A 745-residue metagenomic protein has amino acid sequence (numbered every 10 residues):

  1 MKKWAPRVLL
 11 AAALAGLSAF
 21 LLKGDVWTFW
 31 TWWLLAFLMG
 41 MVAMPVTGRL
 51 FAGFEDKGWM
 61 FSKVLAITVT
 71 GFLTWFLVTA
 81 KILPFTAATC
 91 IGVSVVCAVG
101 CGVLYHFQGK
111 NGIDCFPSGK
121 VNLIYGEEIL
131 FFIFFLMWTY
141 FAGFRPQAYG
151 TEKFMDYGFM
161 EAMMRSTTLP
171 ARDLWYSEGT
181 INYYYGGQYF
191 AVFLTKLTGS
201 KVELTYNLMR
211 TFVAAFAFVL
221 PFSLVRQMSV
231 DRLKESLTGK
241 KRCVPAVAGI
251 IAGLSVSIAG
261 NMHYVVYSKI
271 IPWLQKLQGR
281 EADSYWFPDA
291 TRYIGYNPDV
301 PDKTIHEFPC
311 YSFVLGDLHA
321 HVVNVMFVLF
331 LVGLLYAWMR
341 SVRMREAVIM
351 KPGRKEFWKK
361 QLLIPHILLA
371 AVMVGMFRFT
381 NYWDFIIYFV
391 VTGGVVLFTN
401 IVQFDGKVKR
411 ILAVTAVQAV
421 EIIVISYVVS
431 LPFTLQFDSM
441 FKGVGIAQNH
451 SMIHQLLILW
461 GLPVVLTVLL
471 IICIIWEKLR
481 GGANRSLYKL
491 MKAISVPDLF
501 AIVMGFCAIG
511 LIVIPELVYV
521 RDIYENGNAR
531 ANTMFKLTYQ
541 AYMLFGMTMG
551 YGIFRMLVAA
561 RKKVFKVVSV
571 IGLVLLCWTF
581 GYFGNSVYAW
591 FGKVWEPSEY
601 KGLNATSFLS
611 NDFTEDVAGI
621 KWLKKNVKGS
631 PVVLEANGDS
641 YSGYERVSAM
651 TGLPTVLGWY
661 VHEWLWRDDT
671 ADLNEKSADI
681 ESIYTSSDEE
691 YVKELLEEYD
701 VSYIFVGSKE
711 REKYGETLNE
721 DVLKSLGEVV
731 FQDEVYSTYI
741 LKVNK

Functional and structural regions predicted by a protein language model:
M1-N122, I422, Y427-K478, C507-P515 (+1 more regions): Membrane-embedded, hydrophobic transmembrane alpha-helices
M1-S18, L38, L83-A142, S229 (+6 more regions): Start-transfer (signal-anchor) and selected internal transmembrane alpha helices of multi-pass inner/ER membrane
K2, M44-S62, L73-F76, V103-K120 (+6 more regions): Membrane-interface junctions at the ends of membrane-embedded or membrane-associated helices
F20, F144-R145, M155, M262-H306 (+3 more regions): Transmembrane helical bundles and short interhelical boundary loops of multi-pass, membrane-embedded
V26-W30, L34, G119-I129, I133-F330 (+3 more regions): Active-site lumenal/periplasmic loops and adjacent helix-entry segments of GT-C-fold, multi-pass membrane
S312-L315, L368-T380: Membrane-interface alpha helices of multi-pass inner-membrane proteins
F327, D384-V395: Transmembrane-embedded, aromatic-rich helix segments that form part of the hydrophobic channel/pocket engaging
G584-K745: Extracytoplasmic
